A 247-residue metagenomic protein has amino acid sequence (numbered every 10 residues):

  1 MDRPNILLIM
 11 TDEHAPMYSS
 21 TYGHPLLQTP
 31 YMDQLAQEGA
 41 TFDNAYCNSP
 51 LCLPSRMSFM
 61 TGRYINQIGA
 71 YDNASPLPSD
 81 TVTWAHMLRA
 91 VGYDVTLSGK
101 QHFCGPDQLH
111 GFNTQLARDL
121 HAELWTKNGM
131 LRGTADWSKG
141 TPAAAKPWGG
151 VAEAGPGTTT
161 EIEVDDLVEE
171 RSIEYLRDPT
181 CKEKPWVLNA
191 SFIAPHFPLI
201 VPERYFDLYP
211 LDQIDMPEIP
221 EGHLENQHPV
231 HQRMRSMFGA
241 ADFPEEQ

Functional and structural regions predicted by a protein language model:
M1-Q247: Formylglycine-dependent sulfatase
